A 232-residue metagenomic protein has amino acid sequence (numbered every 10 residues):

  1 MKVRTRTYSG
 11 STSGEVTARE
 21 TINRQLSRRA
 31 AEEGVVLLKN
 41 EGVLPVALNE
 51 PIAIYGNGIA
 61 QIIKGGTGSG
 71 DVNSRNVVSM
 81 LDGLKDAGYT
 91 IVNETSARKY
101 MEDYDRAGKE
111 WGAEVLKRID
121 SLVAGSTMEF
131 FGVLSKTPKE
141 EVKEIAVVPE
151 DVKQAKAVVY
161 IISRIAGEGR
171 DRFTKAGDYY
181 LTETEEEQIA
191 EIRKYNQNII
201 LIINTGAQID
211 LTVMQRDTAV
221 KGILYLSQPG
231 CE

Functional and structural regions predicted by a protein language model:
M1-E232: C-terminal non-catalytic regions of proteins with extracellular/luminal or membrane-system context
